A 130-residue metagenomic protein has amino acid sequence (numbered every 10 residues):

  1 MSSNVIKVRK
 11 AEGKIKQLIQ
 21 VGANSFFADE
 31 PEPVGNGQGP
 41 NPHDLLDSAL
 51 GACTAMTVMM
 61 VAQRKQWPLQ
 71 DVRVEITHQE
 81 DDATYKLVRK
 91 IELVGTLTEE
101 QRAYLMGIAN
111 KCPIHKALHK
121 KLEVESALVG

Functional and structural regions predicted by a protein language model:
M1-S48, M56-G130: Extended beta-strand/beta-hairpin segments
